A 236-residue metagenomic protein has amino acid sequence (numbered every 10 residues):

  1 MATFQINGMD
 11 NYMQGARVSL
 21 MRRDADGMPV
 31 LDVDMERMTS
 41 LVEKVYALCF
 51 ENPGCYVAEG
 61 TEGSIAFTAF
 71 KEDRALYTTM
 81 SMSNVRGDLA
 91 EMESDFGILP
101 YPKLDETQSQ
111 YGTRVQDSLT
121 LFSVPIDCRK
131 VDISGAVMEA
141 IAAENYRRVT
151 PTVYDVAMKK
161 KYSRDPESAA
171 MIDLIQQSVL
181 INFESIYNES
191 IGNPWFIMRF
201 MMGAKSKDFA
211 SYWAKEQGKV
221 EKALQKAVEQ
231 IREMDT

Functional and structural regions predicted by a protein language model:
M1, E51-G54, E72-L76, E91-G97 (+1 more regions): Loop/turn elements at helix/coil->beta-strand transitions in domains of secreted/extracellular proteins
A2-D26, Q116-P125, I197: Periplasmic solute-binding protein
Q5-G8, M80-V85: Beta->alpha turn/N-cap motifs
N11-G60: Glycine-centered hinge/linker elements that transmit conformational signals in sensory and ligand-binding systems
V42-Y46, F67, S134-A142: Non-transmembrane alpha-helical segments in soluble domains of secreted/periplasmic/extracellular proteins
G63-T78: Short helices/loops that flank or line small-molecule/ion binding pockets
L89-M158: Extracytoplasmic/periplasmic substrate-recognition and gating elements
I126-G135, A143-T236: Conserved C-terminal helix/tail region of periplasmic/extracytoplasmic solute-binding proteins
